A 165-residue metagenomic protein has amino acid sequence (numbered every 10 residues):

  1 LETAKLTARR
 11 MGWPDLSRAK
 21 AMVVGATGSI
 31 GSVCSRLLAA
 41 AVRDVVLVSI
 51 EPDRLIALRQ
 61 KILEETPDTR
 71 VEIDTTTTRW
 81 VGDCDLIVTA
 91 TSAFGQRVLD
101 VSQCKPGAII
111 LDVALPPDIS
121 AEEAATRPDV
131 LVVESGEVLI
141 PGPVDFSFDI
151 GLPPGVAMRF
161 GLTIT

Functional and structural regions predicted by a protein language model:
L1: Phosphate/diphosphate ligand-binding glycine-rich loop within oxidoreductases
K5-T89: Glycine-rich phosphate/diphosphate-binding loop of Rossmann-like nucleotide-binding domains
V48, L111-V113, S135: Generic beta-sheet signal
D68, K105-A108, P128-V130: A short helix->loop->beta-strand "cap" motif at the edges of active sites that frequently abuts
G82-D83, F94-I109: Rossmann-fold NAD(P) dinucleotide-binding segment
T91-A93, A114-L115: Short glycine-/small-residue-rich Rossmann-like dinucleotide-binding loops
G95-R97, D118-I119, I140: Short glycine-rich, flexible loops that bind phosphorylated cofactors or substrates
A121-T165: Adenosine-phosphate binding glycine-rich loop
